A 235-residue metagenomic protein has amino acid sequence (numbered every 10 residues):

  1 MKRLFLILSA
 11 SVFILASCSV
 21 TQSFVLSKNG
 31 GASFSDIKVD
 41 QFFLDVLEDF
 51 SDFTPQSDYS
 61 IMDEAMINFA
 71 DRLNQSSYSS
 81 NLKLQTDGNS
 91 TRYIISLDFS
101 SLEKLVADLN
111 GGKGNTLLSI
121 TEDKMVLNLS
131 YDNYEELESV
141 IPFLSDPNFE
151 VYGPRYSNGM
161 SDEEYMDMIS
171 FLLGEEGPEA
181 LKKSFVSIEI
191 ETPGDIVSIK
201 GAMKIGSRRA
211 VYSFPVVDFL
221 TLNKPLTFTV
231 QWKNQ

Functional and structural regions predicted by a protein language model:
M1-L4: Positively charged n-region of N-terminal signal peptides that target proteins for export
L15-S17: C-terminal motif of bacterial Sec signal peptides marking the signal peptidase cleavage site
S19-K83: Start-of-domain marker
R72-Q235: Mature, soluble, non-transmembrane domains
